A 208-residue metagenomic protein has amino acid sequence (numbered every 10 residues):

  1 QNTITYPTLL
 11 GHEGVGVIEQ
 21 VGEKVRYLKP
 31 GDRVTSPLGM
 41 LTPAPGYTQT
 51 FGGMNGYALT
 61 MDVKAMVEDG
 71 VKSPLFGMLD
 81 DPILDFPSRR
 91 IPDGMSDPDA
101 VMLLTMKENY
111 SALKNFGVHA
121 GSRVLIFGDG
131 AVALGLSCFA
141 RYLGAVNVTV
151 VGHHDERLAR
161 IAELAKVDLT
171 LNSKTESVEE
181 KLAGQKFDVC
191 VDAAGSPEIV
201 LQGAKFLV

Functional and structural regions predicted by a protein language model:
Q1-P43, T48-M54, M61-K64: Glycine-rich beta-strand-centered segment in the early N-terminal region that forms part of a ligand/cofactor-binding
G11, A133-L134: N-terminal Rossmann-fold NAD(P) dinucleotide-binding loop
E13, D32-R33, Y57, R123 (+2 more regions): Residue-level marker of beta-strand positions
L38, L104, A194: Glycine-rich, N-terminal phosphate-binding loop of Rossmann-like dinucleotide-binding domains
T42-F127: NAD(P)H dinucleotide-binding glycine-rich loop of Rossmann-like/cofactor-binding domains, especially the beta1-alpha1
A44, E68, L134, V200-L201: Glycine/Thr-rich phosphate-binding loops of Rossmann-like dinucleotide-binding domains
R89, I126-D129, S137-Q202: Adenosine-nucleotide cofactor-binding segment
L207-V208: Helix-to-beta-strand junctions that scaffold the AdoMet/dcAdoMet cofactor pocket in Class I SAM-dependent enzymes
